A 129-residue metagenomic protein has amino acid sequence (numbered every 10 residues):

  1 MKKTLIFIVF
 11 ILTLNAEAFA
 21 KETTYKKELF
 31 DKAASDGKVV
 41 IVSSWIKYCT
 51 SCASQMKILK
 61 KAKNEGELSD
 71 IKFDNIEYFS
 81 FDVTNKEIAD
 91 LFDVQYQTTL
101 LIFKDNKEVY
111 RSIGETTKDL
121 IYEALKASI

Functional and structural regions predicted by a protein language model:
T4-L5, F10, A18-G37, K126-I129: N-terminal leader/targeting and pre-domain segments
T23, E77-F79, V109-S112: Structural signal for short hydrophobic segments within the conserved structured cores of catalytic domains across
S35-K47: Short active-site neighborhood of thiol/selenol oxidoreductases, capturing the structured segment around
V39, F92-L101: Structural micro-motif
S44, C49-C52, L100: The canonical Cys-X-X-Cys-His
S44, S69-K86: Thiol-based oxidoreductase modules, predominantly thioredoxin-like and allied folds used for disulfide exchange
A53-L68: Typically the conserved alpha-helix immediately C-terminal to a functionally engaged Cys/Sec in thioredoxin-like
I102-I129: Non-catalytic, surface beta->alpha helical segment in thiol-disulfide oxidoreductase systems
